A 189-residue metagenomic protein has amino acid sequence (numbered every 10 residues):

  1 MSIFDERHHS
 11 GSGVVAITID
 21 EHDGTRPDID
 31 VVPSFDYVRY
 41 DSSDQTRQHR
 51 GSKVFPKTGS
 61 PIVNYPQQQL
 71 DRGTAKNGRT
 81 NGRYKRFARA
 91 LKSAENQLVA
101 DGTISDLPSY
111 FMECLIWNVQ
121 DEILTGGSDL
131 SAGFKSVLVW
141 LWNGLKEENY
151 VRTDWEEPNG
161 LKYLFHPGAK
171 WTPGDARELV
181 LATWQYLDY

Functional and structural regions predicted by a protein language model:
S2-E147, W184-D188: Catalytic cores of NTP-dependent nucleotidyl/adenyl transfer enzymes across multiple folds
E148-Y189: Terminal (often C-terminal) interaction modules
